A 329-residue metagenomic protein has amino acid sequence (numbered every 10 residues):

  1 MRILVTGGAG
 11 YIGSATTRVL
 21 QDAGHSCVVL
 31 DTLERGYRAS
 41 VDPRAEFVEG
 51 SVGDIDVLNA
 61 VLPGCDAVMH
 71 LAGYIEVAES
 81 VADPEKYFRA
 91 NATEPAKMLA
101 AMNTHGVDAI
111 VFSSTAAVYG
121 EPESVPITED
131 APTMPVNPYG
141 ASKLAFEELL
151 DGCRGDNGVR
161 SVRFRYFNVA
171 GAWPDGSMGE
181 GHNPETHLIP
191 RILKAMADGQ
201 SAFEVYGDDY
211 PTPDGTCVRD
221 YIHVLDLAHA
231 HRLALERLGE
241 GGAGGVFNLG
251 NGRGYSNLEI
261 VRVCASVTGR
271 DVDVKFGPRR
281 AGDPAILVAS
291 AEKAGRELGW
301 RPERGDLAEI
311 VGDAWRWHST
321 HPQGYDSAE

Functional and structural regions predicted by a protein language model:
M1-V169: N-terminal Rossmann-like NAD(P)+-binding domain of SDR-like oxidoreductases, especially those catalyzing
G8, G36-R38, G50, E79 (+10 more regions): Glycine-centered small-residue hotspots that permit tight backbone geometry or close packing
R18, N59, L99, D151 (+4 more regions): Solvent-exposed, non-membrane alpha-helical residues enriched in polar/charged side chains
R38-A39, F167-L188, D198-R219: Short, flexible, glycine-rich and Lys/Arg-enriched loop motifs at helix boundaries that contact anionic partners
F88, V136-L144, M178, H182-P190 (+1 more regions): Short-chain dehydrogenase/reductase
K194-E329: C-terminal substrate-binding subdomain of Rossmann-fold SDR/epimerase-dehydratase oxidoreductases
